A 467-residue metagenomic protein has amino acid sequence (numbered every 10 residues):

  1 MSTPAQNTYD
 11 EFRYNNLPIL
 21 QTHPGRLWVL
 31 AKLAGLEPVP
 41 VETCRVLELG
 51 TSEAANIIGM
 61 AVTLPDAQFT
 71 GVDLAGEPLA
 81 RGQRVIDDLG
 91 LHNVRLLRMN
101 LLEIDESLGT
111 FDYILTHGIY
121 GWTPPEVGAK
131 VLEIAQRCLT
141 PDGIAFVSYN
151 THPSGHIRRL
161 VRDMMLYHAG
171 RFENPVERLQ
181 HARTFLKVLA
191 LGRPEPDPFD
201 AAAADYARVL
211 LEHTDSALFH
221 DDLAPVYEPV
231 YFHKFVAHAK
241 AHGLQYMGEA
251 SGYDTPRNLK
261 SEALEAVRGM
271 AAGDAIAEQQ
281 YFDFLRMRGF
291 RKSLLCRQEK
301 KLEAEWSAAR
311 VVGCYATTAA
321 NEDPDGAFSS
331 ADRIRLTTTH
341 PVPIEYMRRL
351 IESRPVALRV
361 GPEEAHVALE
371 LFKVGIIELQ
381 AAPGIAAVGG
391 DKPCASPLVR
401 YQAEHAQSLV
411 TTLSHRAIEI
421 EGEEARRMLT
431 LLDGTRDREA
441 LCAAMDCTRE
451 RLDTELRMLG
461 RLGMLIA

Functional and structural regions predicted by a protein language model:
E11, N15-C44, G59: Conserved alpha-helix/loop element of class I SAM-dependent methyltransferases that forms part of the SAM/SAH-binding
E53-D66: Conserved SAM-binding loop of SAM-dependent methyltransferases across substrates and taxa, primarily the Class I
A75: Conserved SAM/SAH-binding beta-strand->alpha-helix loop
G90-L101: Conserved SAM-binding strand-loop segment of SAM-dependent methyltransferases
D105-I114: A short acidic, Gly/Pro-enriched loop at the edge of an enzyme's catalytic core that lines a small-molecule cofactor
A129-P141: A short glycine-rich, Lys/Arg-flanked "PGG" loop and its adjoining helix->strand segment in the class I
I144-E173, E177, H181-P198: Conserved class I S-adenosyl-L-methionine
R257-A272, I276-R291, L295-C296, D332-A467: Long, charge-rich, low-complexity alpha-helical segments
